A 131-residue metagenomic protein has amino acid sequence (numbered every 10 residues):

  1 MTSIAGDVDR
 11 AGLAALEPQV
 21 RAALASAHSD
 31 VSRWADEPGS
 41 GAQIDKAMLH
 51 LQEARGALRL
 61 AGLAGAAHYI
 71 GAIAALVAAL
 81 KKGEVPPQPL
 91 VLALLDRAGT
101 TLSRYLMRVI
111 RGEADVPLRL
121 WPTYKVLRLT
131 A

Functional and structural regions predicted by a protein language model:
M1-R10, E84-A131: Structural secondary-structure packing elements that flank or coincide with functional cores
A5-L49: Long, amphipathic alpha-helical coiled-coil segments characteristic of histidine-phosphotransfer scaffolds
A15, A22, L49, G56 (+2 more regions): DHp/HisKA dimerization-phosphoacceptor four-helix bundle of two-component histidine kinases and homologous
R21-L24, H28-V31, A35, R55-L58 (+5 more regions): A structural signal for well-ordered alpha-helices, especially hydrophobic packing surfaces of coiled-coils
Q43-A47, L60-L76, L90-A98: Short, well-ordered alpha-helical segments that carry or flank key catalytic/ligand-binding motifs at enzyme/regulatory
A72-A75, A79, L118-T123: Long amphipathic alpha-helical coiled-coil segments
